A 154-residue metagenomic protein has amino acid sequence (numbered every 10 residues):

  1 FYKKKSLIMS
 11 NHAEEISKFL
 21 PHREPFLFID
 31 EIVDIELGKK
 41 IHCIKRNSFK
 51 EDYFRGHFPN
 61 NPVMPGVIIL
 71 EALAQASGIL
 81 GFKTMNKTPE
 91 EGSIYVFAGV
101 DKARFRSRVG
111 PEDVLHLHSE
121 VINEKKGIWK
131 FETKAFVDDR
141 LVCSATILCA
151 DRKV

Functional and structural regions predicted by a protein language model:
F1-I8: Short, Lys/Arg-enriched N-terminal segments with co-localized hydrophobic residues within the first ~10-30 amino acids
S10, S77-H116, V142-S144, A150: Hydrophobic beta-strand-centered segment that forms part of the acyl-chain substrate-binding groove
N11-R23, E90-E91: Short aromatic-glycine motifs in intrinsically disordered, low-complexity regions
S17, N60, F105-S107: Beta-strand-rich interaction surfaces with strong enrichment in secreted/lumenal proteins
P21, K39, F82, V109-D113 (+1 more regions): HotDog/MaoC-like acyl-thioester-processing domains
E24-M64, I69: Catalytic strand-loop segment that frames the active site of acyl-thioester-processing enzymes
F26-F28, L115, W129: Hydrophobic core residues within well-ordered beta-strands of beta-rich domains
I32, M64-P89: Active-site helix/loop of acyl-thioester processing domains in fatty-acid/polyketide metabolism, spanning hotdog-fold
